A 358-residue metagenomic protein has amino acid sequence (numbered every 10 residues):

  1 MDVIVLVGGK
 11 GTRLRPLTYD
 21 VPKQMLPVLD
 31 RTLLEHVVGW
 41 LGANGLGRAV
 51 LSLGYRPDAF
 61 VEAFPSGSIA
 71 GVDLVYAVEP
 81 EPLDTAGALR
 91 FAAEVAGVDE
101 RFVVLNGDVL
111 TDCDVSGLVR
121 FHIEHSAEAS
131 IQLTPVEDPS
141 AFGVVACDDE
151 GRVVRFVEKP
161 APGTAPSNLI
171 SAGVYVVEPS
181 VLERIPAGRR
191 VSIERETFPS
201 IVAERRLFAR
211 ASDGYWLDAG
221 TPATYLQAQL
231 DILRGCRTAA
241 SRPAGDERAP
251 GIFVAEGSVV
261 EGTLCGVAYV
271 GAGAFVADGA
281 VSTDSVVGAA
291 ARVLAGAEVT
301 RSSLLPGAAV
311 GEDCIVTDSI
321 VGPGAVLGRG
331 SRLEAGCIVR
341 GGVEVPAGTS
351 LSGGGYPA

Functional and structural regions predicted by a protein language model:
M1-V61: N-terminal glycine-rich phosphate-binding loop and ensuing alpha1 helix
M25, V145-C147, F198, A209: A structural signal for short hydrophobic beta-strand segments in well-ordered beta-sheet cores
F60-D149: Conserved beta-loop-beta/alpha segment of the NTase-like Rossmann-fold superfamily that binds/positions NTPs
R101-V103, L110, S116-I123, V136-P139 (+1 more regions): Catalytic-core segments of class I nucleotidyltransferases/pyrophosphorylases that form NMP-activated intermediates
S171-V174, R189, P250, G266 (+1 more regions): Glycine/small-residue-rich pyrophosphate-binding loop that anchors the diphosphate of NDP-sugar donors
V202-T300: Extended, small-residue-rich solenoid/repeat segments and analogous flexible loops that form exposed scaffolds
L294-A358: Glycine-rich hexapeptide-repeat left-handed beta-helix
